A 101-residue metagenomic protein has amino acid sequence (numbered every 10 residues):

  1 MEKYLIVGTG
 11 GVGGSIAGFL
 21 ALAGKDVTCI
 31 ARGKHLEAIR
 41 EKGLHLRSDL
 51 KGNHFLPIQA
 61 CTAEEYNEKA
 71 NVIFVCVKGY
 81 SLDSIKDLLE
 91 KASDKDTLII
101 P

Functional and structural regions predicted by a protein language model:
M1-S48: NAD(P)+-binding Rossmann beta1-loop-alpha1 motif at the extreme N-terminus of oxidoreductases
N53-P101: Rossmann-like NAD(P)(H) cofactor-binding subdomain of soluble oxidoreductases
